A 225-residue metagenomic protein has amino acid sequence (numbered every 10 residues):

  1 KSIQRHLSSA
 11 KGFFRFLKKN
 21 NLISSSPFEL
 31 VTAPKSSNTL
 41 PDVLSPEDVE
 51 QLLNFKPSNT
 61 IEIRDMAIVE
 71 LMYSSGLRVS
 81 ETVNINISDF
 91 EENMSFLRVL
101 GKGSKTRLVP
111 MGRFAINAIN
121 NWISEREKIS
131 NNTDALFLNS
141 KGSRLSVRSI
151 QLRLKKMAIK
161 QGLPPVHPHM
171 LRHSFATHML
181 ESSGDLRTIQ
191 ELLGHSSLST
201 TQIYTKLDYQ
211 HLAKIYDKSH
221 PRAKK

Functional and structural regions predicted by a protein language model:
K1-K225: Conserved catalytic core of the tyrosine transesterase superfamily
